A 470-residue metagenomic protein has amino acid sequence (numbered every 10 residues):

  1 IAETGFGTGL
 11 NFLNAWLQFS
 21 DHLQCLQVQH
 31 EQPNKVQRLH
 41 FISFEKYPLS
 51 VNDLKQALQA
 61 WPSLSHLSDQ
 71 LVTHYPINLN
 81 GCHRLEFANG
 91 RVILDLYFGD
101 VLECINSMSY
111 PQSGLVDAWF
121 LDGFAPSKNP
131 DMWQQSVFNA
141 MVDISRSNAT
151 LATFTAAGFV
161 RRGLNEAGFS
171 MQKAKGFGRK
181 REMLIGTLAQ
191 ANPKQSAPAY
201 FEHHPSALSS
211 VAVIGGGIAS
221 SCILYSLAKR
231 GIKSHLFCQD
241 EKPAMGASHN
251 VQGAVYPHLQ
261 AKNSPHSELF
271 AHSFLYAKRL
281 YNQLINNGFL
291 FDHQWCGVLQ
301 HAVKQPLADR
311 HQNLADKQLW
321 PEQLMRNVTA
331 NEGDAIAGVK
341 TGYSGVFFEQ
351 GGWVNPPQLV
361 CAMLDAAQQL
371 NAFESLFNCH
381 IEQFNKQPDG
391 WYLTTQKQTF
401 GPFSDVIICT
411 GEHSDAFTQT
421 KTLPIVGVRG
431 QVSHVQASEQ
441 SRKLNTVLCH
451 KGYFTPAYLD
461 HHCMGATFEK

Functional and structural regions predicted by a protein language model:
I1-G114, Q135: The AdoMet/dcAdoMet-binding core of the Class I SAM-like
F41-S43, I232-C238: Short beta-strand "acidic-cap" motif of Rossmann-like dinucleotide-binding folds
Q134-S147: A short glycine-rich, Lys/Arg-flanked "PGG" loop and its adjoining helix->strand segment in the class I
A157-A207: Class I S-adenosyl-L-methionine
N192-A207, A212-R230, Q239, A247-L259 (+2 more regions): Active-site substrate-recognition segment that forms the wall of the catalytic cavity or substrate channel
Q252-A335: Dinucleotide-binding Rossmann-like beta1-alpha1 core, especially the glycine-rich loop that anchors the ADP
A261-S264, L290-Q300, A330-A366, L370 (+1 more regions): Helix-loop-beta segment of a Rossmann-like dinucleotide-binding subdomain
G345-G401, D405, C409: Helical element adjacent to the flavin cofactor pocket in flavoenzyme catalytic cores
